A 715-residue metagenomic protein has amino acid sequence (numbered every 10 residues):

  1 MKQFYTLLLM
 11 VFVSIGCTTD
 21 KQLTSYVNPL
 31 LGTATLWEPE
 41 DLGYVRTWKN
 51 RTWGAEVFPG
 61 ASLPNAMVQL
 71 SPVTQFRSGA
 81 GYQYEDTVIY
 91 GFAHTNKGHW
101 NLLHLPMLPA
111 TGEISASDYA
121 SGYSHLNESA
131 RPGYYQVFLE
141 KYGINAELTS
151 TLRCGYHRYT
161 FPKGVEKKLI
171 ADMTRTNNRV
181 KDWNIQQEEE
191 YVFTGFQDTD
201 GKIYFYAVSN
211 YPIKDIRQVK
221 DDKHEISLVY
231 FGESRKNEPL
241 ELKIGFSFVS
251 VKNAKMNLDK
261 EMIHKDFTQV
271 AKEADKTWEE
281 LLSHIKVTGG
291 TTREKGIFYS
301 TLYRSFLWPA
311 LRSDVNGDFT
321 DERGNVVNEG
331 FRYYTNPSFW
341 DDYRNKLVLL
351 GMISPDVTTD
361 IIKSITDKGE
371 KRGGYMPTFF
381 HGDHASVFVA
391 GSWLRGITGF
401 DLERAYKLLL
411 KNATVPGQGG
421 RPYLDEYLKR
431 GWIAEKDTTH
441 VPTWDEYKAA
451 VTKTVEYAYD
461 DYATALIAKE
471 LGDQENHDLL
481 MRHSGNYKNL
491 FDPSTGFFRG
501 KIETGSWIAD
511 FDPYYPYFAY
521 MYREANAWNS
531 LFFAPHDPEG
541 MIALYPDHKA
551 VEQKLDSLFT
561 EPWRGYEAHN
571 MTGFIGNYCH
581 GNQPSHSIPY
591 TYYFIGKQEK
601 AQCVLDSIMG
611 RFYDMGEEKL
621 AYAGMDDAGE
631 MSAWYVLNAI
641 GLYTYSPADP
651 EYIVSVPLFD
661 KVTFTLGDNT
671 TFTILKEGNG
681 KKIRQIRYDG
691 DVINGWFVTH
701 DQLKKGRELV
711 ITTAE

Functional and structural regions predicted by a protein language model:
M1-K21: Bacterial Sec-dependent N-terminal signal peptides
T19-L347, G351-V387, L394-V455, A468-N489 (+9 more regions): Accessory carbohydrate-recognition regions in carbohydrate-active enzymes
E456-D460: Hydrophobic, small-residue-rich alpha-helical packing segments that form membrane-like cores
K676-G690: Surface-exposed interfaces of beta-sheet-rich extracellular modules
